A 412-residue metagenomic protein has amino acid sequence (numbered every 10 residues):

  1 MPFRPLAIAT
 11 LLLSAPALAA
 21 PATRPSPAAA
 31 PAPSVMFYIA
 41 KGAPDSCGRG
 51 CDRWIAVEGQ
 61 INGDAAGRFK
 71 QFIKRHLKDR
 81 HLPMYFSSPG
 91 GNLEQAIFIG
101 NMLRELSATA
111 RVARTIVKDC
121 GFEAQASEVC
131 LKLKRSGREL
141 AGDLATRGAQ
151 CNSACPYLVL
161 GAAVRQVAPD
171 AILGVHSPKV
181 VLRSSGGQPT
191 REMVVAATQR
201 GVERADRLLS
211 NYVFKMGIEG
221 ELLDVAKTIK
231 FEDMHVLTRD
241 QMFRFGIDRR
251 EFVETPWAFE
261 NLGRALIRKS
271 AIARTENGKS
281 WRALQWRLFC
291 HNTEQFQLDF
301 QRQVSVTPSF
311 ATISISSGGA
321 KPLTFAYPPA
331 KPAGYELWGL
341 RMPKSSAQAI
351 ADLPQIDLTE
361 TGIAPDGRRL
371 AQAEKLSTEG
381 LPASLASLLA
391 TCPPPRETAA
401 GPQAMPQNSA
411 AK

Functional and structural regions predicted by a protein language model:
M1-A7: Bacterial N-terminal signal peptides that target proteins for export
A7-A15: Bacterial N-terminal signal peptides
A20, P27-A29, V35-Y38, D45-S46 (+9 more regions): A generic "folded-domain core" signal
R24-P27, L82: Non-catalytic substrate-recognition and accessory regions of acyl/acetyltransferase enzymes
S34-A171, S177: Cleft-lining beta-strand/loop regions that shape enzyme active-site pockets
A65-F72, Q95-M102, C151-C155, A205-Y212 (+4 more regions): Stable alpha-helical elements in mature extracytoplasmic
P83, S136-D143, G174-F259: Charged, glycine-interspersed solvent-exposed loop segments at helix/strand-loop junctions that cap or gate access
Q95, E123, S127-R135, G187-A197 (+1 more regions): Solvent-exposed serine/threonine-rich low-complexity stretches and specific carbohydrate-binding patches
